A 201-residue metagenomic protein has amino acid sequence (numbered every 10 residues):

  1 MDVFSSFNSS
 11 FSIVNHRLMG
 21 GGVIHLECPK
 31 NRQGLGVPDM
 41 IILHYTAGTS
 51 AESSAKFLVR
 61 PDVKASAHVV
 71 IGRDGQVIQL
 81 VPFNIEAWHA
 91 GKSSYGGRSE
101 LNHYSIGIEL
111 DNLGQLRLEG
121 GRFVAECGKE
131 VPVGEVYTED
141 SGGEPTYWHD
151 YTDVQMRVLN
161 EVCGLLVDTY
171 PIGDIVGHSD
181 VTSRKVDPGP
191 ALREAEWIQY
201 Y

Functional and structural regions predicted by a protein language model:
D2, S6-T169, G173: Active-site-adjacent loop/helix surface patches within enzyme catalytic domains that shape the substrate-binding cleft
Y170-K185: Acidic/histidine-rich, metal-coordinating catalytic segments
S183-Y201: Short, low-complexity, polybasic intrinsically disordered segments
